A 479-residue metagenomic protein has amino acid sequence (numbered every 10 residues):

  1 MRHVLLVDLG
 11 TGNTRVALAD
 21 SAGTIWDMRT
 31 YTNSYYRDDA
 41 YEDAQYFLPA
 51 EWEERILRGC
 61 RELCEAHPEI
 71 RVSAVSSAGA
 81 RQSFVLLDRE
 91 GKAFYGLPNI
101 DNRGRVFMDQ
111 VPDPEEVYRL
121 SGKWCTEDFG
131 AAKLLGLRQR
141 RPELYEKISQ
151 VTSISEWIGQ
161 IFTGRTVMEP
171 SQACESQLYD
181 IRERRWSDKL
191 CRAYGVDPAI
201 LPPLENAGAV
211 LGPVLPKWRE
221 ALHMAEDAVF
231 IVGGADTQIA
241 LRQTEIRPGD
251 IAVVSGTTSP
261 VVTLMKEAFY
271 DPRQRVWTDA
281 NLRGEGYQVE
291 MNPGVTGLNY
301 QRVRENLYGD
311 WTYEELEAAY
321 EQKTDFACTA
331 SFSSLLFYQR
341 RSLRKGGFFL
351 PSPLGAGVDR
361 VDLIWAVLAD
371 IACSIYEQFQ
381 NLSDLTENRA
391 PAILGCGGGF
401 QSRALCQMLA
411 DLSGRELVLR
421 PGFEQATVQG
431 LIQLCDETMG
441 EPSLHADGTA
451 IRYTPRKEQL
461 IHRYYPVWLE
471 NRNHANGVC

Functional and structural regions predicted by a protein language model:
M1-G96, R119, E146-K147, R219-E220 (+3 more regions): N-terminal glycine/serine-rich phosphate-binding loop of ATP-dependent small-molecule kinases, especially carbohydrate
L5-L6, V111-W124, L135-I154, G159-R165 (+4 more regions): Active-site core segments that coordinate phosphate-bearing ligands/cofactors across diverse enzyme families
A22-T24, Y31, A80-R81, I100-R103 (+5 more regions): Short glycine-enriched loops at secondary-structure junctions
T30-Y31, Y36, P98-R105, A173 (+2 more regions): Short, acidic/turn-prone active-site loops that include or flank metal/cofactor- and phosphate-binding residues
S34-D43, E116-V117, V167-C174, D197-P198 (+1 more regions): Gly-rich Lys/Arg/Thr-decorated short loops/hinges at beta-loop-alpha junctions or inter-strand turns that position
E42-E53, K123, E127, L204-G208 (+1 more regions): Short acidic-aromatic active-site loops that bind/stabilize oxyanions
C64-N99, W124-D128, S155, G159-D180 (+2 more regions): Short beta-strand-loop/turn "lid" adjacent to the catalytic site in phosphate-handling enzymes
I70, A199, N388: Structured loop/turn residues at beta-strand edges in well-structured enzyme cores
